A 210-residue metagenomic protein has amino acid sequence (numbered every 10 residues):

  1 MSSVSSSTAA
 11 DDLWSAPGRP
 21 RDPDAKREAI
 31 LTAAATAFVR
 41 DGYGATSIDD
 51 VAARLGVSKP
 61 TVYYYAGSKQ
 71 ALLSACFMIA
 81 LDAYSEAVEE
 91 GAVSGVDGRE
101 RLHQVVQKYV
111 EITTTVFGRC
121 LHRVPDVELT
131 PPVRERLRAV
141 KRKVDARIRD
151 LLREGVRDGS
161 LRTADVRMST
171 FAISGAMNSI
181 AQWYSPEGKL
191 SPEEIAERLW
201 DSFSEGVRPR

Functional and structural regions predicted by a protein language model:
M1-A25: N-terminal intrinsically disordered/low-complexity leader segments
S2, A29, A33, A37-A71 (+1 more regions): Helix-turn-helix
S3-S6, Q107-E111, R162-Q182, E194-E205: Hydrophobic alpha-helical segments that form the core of small-molecule binding pockets and/or dimer interfaces
Y43-G44, L161, L190: Conserved hydrophobic residue
A71, V110-D150, R157, Q182: Short secondary-structure transition hinges
A75, E89-F117, S169-I173: Hydrophobic alpha-helical connector segments
M78-S85: Short, basic, alpha-helical segments at the C-terminal edge of helix-turn-helix-like DNA-binding modules
V93-V96, R142-S169, I173, Y184-E187 (+1 more regions): Hydrophobic alpha-helical bundle segments that form small-molecule/ligand-binding pockets
